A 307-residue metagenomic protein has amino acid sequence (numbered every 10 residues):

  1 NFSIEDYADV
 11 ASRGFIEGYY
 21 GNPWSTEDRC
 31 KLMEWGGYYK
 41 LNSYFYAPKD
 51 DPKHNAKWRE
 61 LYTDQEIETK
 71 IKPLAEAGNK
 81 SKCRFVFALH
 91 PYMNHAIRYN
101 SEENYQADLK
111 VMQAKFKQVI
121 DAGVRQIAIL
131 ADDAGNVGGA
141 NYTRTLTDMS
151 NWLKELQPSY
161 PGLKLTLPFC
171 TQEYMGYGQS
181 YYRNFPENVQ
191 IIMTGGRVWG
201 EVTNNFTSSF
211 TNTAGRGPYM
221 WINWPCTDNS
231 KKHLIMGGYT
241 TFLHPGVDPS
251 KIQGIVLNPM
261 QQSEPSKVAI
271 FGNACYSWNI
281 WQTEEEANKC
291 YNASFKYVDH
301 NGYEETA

Functional and structural regions predicted by a protein language model:
N1-K115, D121-R125: Feature activates predominantly on carbohydrate-active enzymes
I4, I129, Y181, F271-A274 (+1 more regions): Generic hydrophobic, helix-prone segments enriched in Leu/Val/Ile
F15, G36, V119, I129 (+3 more regions): Conserved, mostly hydrophobic/aromatic
G18-Y19, D64, A134-N288: Catalytic-core regions of glycoside hydrolase
W35, P73, D148, W152 (+2 more regions): Amphipathic alpha-helical segments that form well-ordered structural scaffolds and often line/cohere around active
E66-I67, I71-K72, F85-Q157, P161-S180: Helix-rich catalytic cores of soluble enzyme domains
W278, Q282-A307: C-terminal functional modules
